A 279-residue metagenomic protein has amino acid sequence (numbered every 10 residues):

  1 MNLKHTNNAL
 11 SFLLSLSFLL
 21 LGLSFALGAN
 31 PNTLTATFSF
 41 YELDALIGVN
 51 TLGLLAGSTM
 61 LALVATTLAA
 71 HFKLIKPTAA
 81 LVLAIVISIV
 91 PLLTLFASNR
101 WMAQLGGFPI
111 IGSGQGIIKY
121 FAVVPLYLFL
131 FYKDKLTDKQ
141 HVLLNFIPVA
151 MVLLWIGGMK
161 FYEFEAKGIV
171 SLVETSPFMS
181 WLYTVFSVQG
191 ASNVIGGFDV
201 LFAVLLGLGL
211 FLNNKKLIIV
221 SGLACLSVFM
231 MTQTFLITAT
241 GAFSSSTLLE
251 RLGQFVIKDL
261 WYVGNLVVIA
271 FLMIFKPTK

Functional and structural regions predicted by a protein language model:
M1-A62, L68-A166, Q189-F198, L208-K279: Extended, low-polarity transmembrane helix blocks
V173: Alpha-helical phosphate/pyrophosphate-handling elements in metalloenzyme active cores
S176-F186: Membrane-helix boundary elements
A203: Conformational-control "hinges and anchors"
